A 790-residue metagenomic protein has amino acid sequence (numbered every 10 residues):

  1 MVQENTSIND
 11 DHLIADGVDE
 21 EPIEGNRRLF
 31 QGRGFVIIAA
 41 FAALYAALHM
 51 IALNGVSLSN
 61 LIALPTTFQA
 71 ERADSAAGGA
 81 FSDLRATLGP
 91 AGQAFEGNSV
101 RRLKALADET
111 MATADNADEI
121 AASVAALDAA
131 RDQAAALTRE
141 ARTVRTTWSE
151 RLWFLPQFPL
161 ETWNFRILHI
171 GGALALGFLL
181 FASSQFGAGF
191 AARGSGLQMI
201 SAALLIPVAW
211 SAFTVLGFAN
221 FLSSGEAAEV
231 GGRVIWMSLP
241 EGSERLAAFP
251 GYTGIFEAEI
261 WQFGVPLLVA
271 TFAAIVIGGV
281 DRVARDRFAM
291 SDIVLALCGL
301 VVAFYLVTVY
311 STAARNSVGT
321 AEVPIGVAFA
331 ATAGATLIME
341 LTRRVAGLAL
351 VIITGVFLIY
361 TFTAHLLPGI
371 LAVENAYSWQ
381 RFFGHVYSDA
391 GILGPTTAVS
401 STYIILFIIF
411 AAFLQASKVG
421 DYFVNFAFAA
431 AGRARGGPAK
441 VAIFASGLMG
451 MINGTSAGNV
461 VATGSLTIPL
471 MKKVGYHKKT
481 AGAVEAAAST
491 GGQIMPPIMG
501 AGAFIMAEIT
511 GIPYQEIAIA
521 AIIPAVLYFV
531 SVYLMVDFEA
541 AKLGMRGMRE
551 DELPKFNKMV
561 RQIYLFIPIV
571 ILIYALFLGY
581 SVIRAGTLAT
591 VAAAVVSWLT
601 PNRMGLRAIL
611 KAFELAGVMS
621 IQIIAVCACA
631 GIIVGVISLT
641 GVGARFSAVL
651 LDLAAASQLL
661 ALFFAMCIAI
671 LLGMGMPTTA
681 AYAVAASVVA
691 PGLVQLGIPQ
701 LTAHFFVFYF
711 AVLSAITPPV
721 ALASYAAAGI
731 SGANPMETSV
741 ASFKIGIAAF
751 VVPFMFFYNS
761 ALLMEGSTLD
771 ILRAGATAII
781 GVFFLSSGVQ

Functional and structural regions predicted by a protein language model:
V2-A42, L61-P65, A192-G196, S201 (+2 more regions): Long, contiguous bundles of hydrophobic transmembrane helices that form the permeation core of multi-pass
V36-A43, R166-F178, Q198-V208, E259-I275 (+11 more regions): Hydrophobic mid-bilayer segments of alpha-helices in multi-pass membrane transport proteins, especially secondary
N54-T162, A209, F221-G254, E765: Low-complexity, proline/glycine-enriched hydrophobic segments characteristic of transmembrane helices
G97, A136, E340, R344-V345 (+9 more regions): Core transmembrane alpha-helical segments of multi-pass membrane transporters/permeases
S184-A188, G217-A227, I277-R285, F304-T320 (+2 more regions): Transmembrane alpha-helix boundary signature
V323-F329, A390-Y403, A430-A442, V474-T480 (+4 more regions): Membrane-interfacial loop-to-helix junctions in multi-pass transporters
A411-Q415, S446-T455, A487-Q493, L576 (+3 more regions): Transmembrane alpha-helix interface/packing and boundary motifs in multi-pass membrane proteins, characterized by
V424-G492, I498-I505, G511, T678-F710 (+1 more regions): Hydrophobic transmembrane alpha-helices that form the pore/transport pathway of multi-pass ion and small-solute
